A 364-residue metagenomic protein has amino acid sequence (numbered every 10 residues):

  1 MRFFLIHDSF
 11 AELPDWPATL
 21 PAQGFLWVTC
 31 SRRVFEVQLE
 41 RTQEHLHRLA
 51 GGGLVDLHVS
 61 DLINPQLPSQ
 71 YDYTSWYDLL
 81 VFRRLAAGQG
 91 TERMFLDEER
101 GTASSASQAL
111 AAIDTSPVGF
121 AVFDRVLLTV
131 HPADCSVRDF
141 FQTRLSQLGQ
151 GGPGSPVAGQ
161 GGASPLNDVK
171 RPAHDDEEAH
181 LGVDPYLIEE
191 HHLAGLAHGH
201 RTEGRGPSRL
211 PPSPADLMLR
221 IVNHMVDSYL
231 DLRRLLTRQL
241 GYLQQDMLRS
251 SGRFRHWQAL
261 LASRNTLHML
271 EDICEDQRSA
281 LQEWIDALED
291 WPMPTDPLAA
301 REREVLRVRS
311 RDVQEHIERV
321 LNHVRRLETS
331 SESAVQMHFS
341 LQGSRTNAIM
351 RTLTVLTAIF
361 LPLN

Functional and structural regions predicted by a protein language model:
M1-D290, H316-L321, R326: Peripheral, non-transmembrane regulatory/ligand-interaction domains of membrane transport proteins
V222, Q244, S331, V335 (+2 more regions): Alpha-helical structural signal
R255, E304-V308, D312, T346: Conserved short strand/loop->alpha-helix "switch" segment adjacent to the catalytic nucleotide/phosphoryl-transfer site
Q282-E289, N322-M350: C-terminal helix-coil-helix/basic helical segment that borders enzyme active sites and/or dimer interfaces and provides
P292-M293, A300: Extended intrinsically disordered, low-complexity regulatory segments in eukaryotic proteins
R345-N364: Bilayer-spanning, highly hydrophobic alpha-helical transmembrane segments
